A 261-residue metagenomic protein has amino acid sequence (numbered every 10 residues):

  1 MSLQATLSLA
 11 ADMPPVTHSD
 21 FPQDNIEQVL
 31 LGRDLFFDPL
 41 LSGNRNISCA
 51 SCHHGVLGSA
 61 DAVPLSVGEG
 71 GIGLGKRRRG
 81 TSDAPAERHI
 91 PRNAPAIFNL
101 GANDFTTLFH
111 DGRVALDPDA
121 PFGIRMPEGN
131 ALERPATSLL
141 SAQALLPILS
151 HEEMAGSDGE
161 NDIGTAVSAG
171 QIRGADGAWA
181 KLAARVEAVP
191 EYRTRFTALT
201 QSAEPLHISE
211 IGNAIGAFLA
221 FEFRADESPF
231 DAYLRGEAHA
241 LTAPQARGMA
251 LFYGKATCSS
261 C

Functional and structural regions predicted by a protein language model:
S2-S260: Periplasmic c-type cytochrome electron-transfer domains
